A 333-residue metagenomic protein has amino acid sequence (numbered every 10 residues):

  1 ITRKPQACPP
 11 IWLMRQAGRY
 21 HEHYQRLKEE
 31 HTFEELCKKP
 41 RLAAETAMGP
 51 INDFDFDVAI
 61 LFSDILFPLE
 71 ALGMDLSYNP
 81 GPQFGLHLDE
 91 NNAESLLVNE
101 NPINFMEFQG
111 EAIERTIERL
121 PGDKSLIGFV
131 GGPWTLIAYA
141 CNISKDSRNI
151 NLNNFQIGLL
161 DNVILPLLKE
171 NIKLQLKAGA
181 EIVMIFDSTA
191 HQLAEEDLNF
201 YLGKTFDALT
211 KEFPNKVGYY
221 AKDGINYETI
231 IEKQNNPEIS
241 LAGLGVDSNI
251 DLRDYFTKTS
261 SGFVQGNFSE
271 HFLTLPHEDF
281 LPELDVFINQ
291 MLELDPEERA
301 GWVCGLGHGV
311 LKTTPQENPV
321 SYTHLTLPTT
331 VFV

Functional and structural regions predicted by a protein language model:
I1-P9, I113-R115: N-terminal amphipathic alpha-helix/helix-capping segment at the start of soluble metabolic enzymes
P5-E34, I65, L72-Y78, I127-G158 (+2 more regions): N-terminal small/glycine-rich loop or linker at the start of catalytic domains across soluble metabolic enzymes
P10, I51, T116, Q175 (+1 more regions): Conserved, mostly hydrophobic/aromatic
F62-M74, V183-D197: Glycine-rich, proline-tolerant flexible connector loops at the mouths of alpha/beta enzymes
S77-L174: Active-site-proximal, glycine-rich beta->alpha crossover segments in alpha/beta enzymes that shape flexible
Q109-P121, L198-N215: Alpha-helix-loop-beta-strand connector modules within alpha/beta enzyme cores
K216-D223, S240-I250: Catalytic beta/alpha-barrel core
T323-T329: Conserved small/polar residues in nucleotide/adenosyl-binding loops
